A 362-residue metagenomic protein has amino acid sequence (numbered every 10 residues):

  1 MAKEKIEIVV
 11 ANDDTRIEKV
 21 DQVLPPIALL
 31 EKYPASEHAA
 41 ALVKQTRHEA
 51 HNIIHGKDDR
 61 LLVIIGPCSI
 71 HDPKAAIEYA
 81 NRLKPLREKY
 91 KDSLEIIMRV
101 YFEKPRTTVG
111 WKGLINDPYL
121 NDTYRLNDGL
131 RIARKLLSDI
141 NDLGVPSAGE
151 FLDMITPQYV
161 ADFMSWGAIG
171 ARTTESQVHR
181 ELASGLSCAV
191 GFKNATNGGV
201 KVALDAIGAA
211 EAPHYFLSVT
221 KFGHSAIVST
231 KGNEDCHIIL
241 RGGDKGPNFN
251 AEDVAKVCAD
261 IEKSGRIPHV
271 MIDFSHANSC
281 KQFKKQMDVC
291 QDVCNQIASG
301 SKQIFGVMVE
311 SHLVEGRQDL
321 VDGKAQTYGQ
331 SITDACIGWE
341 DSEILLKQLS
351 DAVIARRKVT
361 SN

Functional and structural regions predicted by a protein language model:
A2, E7-D13, A80, S93-F249 (+10 more regions): Active-site-facing alpha/beta catalytic cores
D14-I54: N- or domain-start disorder-to-order transition segments that initiate the globular core
I54-K57, R87-K91, K135-G144, T230 (+1 more regions): Acidic (Asp/Glu)-rich catalytic clusters
L62-A75, D334: Conserved phosphate/anionic-ligand binding catalytic regions in large, soluble enzymes, centered on
G66, I272, G338: Conserved, mostly hydrophobic/aromatic
R241-G243, N248, K256-M271: A contiguous, surface-oriented mixed alpha/beta subdomain in the mid-to-C-terminal portion of proteins that forms
H312-R357: Internal helix-turn-beta structural module
